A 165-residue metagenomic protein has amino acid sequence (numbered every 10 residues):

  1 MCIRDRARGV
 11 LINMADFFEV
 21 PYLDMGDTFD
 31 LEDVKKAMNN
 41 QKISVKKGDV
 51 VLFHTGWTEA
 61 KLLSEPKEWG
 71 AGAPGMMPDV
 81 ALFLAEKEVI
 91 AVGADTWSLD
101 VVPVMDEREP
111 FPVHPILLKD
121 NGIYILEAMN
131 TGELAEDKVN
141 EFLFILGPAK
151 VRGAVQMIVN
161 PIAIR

Functional and structural regions predicted by a protein language model:
M1-I3: Short, small-residue-biased leader/transition segments that mark boundaries at the very start of proteins
L11-F18, D33, H54-W57, P148 (+1 more regions): Short, structured patches in soluble enzyme cores that scaffold and shape functional sites
I12, V51, D95, F144: Divalent metal-coordination and catalytic microenvironments
A15-M38: Short, conserved active-site entrance elements at the starts or edges of catalytic domains
N40-K42: Surface-exposed ligand/attachment interfaces on beta-rich extracellular proteins
F53, E59-V139: Feature captures the catalytic cores and cofactor-binding loops of soluble hydro-lyases/lyases that act on carboxylate
G132-R165: C-terminal regulatory/interaction regions
